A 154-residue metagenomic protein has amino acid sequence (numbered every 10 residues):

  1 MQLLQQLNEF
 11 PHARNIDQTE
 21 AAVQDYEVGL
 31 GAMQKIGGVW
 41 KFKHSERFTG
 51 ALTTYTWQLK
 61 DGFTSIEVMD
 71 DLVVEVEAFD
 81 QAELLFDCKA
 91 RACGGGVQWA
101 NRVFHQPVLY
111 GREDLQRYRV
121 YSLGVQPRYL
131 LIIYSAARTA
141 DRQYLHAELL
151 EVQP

Functional and structural regions predicted by a protein language model:
M1-P154: An acidic-aromatic pocket/loop used at catalytic or ligand-binding sites
